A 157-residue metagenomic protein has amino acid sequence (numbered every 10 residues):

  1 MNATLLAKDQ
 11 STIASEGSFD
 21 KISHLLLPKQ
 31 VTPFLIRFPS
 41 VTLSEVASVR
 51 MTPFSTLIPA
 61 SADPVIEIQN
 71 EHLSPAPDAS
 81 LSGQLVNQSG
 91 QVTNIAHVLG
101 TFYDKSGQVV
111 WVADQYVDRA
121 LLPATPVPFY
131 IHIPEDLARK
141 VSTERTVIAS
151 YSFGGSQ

Functional and structural regions predicted by a protein language model:
M1-L5, T93, V98-F102: Short, structured motif recognition centered on aromatic/hydrophobic residues
L6, Q10-L35, W111-L137: A cross-kingdom feature marking solvent-exposed beta-strand/loop segments within repeated, beta-rich binding/scaffold
T12-I13, V46, V92-I95, V109-V110: Short acidic/proline- and small/hydrophobic-mixed sequence motifs that coincide with surface turns and coil-to-beta
L27-S80, V112, E135-Q157: Terminal connector regions
L43, P75, G90-V92, L121: Short glycine/serine/proline-enriched coil/turn segments at secondary-structure junctions
L85-S89: Asparagine-centered strand-capping/turn motif at beta-strand->loop junctions
H97-Q157: Structured core of small recognition/catalytic domains
